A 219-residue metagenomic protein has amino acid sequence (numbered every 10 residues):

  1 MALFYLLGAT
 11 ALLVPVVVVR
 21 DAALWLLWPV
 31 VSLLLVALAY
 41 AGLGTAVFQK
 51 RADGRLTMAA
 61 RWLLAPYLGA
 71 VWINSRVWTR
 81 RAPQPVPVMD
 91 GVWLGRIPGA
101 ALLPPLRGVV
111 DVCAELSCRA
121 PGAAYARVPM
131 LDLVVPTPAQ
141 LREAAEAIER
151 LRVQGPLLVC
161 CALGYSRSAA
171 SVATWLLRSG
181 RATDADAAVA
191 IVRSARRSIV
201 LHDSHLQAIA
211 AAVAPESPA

Functional and structural regions predicted by a protein language model:
M1-W72, R76, E146-P156, A170-A219: PTP/DSP superfamily signal
W72-V159, T174-A212: Cysteine-based protein phosphatase catalytic domain of the PTP/DSP
